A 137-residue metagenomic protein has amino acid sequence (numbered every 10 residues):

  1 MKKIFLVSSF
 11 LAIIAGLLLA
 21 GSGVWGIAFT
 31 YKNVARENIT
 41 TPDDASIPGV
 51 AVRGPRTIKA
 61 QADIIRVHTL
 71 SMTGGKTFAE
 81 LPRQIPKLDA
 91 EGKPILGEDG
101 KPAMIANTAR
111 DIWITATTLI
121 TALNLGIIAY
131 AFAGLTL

Functional and structural regions predicted by a protein language model:
M1-V34: Hydrophobic secretory-pathway targeting helix
A35-P42: Juxtamembrane extracytosolic/periplasmic "stalk" immediately C-terminal to the first targeting helix
P42-A116: Long, solvent-exposed extracytoplasmic domains/loops
N124-L137: N-terminal membrane-entry
